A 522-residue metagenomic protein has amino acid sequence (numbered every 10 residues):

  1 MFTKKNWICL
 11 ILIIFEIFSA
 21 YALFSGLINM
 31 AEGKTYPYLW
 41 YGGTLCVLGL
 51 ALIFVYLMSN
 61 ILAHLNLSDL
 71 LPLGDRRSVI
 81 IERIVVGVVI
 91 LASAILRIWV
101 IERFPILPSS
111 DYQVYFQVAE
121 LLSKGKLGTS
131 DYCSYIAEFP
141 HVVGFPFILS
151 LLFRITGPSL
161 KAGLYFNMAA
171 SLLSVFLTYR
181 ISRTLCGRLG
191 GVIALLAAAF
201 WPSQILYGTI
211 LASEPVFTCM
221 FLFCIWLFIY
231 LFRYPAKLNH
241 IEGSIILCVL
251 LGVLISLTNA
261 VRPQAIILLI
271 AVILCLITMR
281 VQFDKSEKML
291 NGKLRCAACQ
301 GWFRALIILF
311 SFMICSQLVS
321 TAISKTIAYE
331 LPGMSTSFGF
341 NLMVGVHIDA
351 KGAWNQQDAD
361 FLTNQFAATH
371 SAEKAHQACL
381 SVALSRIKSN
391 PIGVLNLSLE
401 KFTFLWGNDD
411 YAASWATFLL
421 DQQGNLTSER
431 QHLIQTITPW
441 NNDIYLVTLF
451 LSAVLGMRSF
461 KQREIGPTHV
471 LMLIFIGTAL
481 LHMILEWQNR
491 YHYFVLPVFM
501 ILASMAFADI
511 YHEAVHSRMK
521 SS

Functional and structural regions predicted by a protein language model:
M1-L96, V281, A298-F310, V515-R518: Start-transfer (signal-anchor) and selected internal transmembrane alpha helices of multi-pass inner/ER membrane
K34-V47, A162, E400-F475: Membrane-interface anchor segments at the N-terminal boundary of transmembrane helices in multi-pass membrane enzymes
T35, S109-S110, P140, A162-A170 (+3 more regions): Multi-pass, polyprenyl lipid-linked donor-dependent membrane glycosyltransferases
F104-V118, K124-L151, P158-K161, P332-S335 (+4 more regions): Extracytoplasmic catalytic/substrate-binding loops of multi-pass membrane glycan-assembly enzymes
F139, V143-F147, I155-F176, P439-D443: Loop-to-helix entry region of an early transmembrane alpha helix in multi-pass inner-membrane enzymes
A162, T178-F200, C219, N239-E242 (+1 more regions): Transmembrane-helix signature of polytopic, membrane-embedded enzymes that assemble or transfer cell-envelope glycans
Y165-L185, F223, L451-L455: Transmembrane-helix motifs of polytopic, lipid-linked glycan transferases
K325-L419: Membrane-proximal stem/loop segments at transmembrane-domain junctions that anchor or position
